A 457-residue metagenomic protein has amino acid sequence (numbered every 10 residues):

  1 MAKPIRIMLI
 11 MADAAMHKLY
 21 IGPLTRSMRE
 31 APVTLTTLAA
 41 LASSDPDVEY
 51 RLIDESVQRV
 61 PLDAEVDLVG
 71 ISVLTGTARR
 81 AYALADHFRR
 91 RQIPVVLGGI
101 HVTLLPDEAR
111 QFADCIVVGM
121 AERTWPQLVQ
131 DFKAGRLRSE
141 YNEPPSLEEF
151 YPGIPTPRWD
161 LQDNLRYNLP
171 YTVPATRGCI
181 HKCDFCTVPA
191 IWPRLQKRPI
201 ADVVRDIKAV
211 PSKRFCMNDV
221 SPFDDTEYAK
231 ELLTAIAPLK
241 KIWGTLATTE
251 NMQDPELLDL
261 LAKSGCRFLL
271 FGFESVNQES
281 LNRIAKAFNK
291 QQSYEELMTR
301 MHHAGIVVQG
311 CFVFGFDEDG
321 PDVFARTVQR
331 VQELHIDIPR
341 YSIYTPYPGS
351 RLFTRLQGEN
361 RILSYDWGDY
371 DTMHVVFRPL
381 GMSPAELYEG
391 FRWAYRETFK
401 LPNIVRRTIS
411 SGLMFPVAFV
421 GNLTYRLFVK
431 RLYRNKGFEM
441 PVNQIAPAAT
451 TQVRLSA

Functional and structural regions predicted by a protein language model:
A2-L9, M16-L24, D47-L52, L62 (+8 more regions): Radical SAM enzyme core and accessory elements
A2-P211: Acidic, low-complexity intrinsically disordered segments
L9, I71, V118, M217-D219 (+2 more regions): Conserved beta-strand positions
L41-D45, H87, R91, E108 (+11 more regions): Alpha-helical structural signal in soluble globular domains
P61, V66-V73, K230-I236, G320-I336 (+1 more regions): Short, electropositive alpha-helical surface patch
E108-Q127, L260-L269, R326-Y341: Structural recognition of alpha->loop->beta junctions
P155-Q309, F316, A325-Q329: Radical SAM [4Fe-4S] cluster-binding motif and immediate context
R177, T345-P346: AMP-binding (ANL) adenylation modules
